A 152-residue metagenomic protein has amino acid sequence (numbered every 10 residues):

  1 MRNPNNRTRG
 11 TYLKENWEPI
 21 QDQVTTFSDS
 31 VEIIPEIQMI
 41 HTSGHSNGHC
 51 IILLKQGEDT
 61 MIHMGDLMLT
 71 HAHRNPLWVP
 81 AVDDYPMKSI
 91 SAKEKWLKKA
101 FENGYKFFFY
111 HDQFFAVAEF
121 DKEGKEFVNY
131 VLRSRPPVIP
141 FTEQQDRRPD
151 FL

Functional and structural regions predicted by a protein language model:
M1-H41, S91-Y105: Metallo-beta-lactamase
S28-S30, H49-I51, V117: Short, acidic/polar N-cap/turn motifs at the starts of alpha helices
I37-S43, M61-D66: Active-site-proximal beta-strand elements of phosphoester/diester hydrolases
H45, H49, H111: Histidine-centered divalent metal-coordination motifs
L53-L152: Cap/insert and terminal regions of metallo-dependent hydrolase folds
